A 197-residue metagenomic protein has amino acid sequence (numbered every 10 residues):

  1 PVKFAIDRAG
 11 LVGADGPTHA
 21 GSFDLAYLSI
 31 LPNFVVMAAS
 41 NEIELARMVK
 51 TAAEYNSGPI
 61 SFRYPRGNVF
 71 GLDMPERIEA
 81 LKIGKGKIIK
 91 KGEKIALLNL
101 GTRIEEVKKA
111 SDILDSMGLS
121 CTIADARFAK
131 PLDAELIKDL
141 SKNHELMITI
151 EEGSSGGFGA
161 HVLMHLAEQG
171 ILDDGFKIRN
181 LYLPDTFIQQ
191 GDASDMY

Functional and structural regions predicted by a protein language model:
P1-V2, N33-F34: Short glycine-/polar-rich loops that comprise or flank the Walker A/P-loop and associated switch/sensor motifs
K3-G21, E54-Y197: Thiamine diphosphate
A14-L31, A38, E42-A53: Internal gly/pro-rich beta-alpha loop/helix module that stabilizes soluble enzyme cofactors or their anionic handles
L31-P32, D174: Short, structured coil segments at secondary-structure junctions
F34-V36, I95-A96: Short active-site oxyanion
V36-S40, A124-A126: Short, well-structured beta-strand/strand-turn elements
